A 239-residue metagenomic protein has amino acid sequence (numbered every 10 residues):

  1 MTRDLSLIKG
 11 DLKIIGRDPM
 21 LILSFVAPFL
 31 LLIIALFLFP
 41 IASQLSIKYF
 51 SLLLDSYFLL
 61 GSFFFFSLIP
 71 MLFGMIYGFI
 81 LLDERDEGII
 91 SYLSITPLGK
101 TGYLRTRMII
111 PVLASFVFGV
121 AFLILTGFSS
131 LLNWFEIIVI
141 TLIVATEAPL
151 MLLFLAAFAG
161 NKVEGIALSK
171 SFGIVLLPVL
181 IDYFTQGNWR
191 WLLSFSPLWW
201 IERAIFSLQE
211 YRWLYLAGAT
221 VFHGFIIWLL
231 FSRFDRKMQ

Functional and structural regions predicted by a protein language model:
M1-A27: Aromatic- and glycine-rich beta-strand/loop motifs that create alpha-glucan
R3-S6, T185-L216: Short hydrophobic, aromatic-rich alpha-helical segments embedded in or entering the lipid bilayer of multi-pass
R17-Q44, L60-I76, S171-I181, A217-I227: Hydrophobic alpha-helical transmembrane segments of multi-pass membrane transport/permease proteins
L32-S43, A157-W199: Transmembrane helix segments
Q44-S56, A121-T141, R203, S207-Y211: Membrane-interfacial helix-loop-helix connectors in multipass membrane proteins
S56-I95, K100-M108, F116-F122: Hydrophobic alpha-helical transmembrane segments of multi-pass membrane transport proteins
K100-T101, I110-G160: Alpha-helical transmembrane segments and their short interhelical loops
A156, G218-Q239: Junction motif at the cytosolic side of a transmembrane helix
